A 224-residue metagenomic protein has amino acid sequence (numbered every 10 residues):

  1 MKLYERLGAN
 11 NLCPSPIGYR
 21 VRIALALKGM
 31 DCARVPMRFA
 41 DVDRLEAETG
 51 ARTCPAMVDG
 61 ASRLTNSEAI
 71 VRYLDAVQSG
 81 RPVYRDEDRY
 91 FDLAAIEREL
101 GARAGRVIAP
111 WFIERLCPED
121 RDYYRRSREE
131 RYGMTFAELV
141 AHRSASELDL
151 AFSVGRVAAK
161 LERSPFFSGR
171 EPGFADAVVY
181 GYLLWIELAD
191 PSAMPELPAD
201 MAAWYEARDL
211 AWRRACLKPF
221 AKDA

Functional and structural regions predicted by a protein language model:
M1-R126: GST-like domain detector, emphasizing the conserved glutathione-binding G-site in the N-terminal thioredoxin-like
V35-F39, P172, A221: Acidic carboxylate-rich catalytic motifs and surrounding loops in phosphoryl-/glycosyl-chemistry enzymes
E99-A203: GST-like fold's C-terminal all-alpha helical module
L188-A224: Long, positively charged, glycine-interspersed low-complexity recognition regions
